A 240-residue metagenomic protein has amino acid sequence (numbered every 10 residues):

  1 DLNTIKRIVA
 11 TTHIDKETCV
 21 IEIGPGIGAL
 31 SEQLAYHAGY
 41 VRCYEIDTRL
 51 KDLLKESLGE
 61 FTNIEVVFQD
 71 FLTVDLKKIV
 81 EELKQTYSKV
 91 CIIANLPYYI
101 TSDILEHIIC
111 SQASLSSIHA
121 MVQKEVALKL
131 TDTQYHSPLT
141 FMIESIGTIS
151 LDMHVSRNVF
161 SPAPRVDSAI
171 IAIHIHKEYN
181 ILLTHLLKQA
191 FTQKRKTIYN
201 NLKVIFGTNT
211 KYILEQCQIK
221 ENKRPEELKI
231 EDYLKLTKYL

Functional and structural regions predicted by a protein language model:
D1-Q189: Catalytic cores of RNA-modifying enzymes
I8-T11, V67-F68, P97-Y99, E215-K220 (+1 more regions): Hydrophobic, well-ordered secondary-structure scaffolds
A169-I175, Y179-Y212, C217-D232, T237: An accessory alpha-helical subdomain
